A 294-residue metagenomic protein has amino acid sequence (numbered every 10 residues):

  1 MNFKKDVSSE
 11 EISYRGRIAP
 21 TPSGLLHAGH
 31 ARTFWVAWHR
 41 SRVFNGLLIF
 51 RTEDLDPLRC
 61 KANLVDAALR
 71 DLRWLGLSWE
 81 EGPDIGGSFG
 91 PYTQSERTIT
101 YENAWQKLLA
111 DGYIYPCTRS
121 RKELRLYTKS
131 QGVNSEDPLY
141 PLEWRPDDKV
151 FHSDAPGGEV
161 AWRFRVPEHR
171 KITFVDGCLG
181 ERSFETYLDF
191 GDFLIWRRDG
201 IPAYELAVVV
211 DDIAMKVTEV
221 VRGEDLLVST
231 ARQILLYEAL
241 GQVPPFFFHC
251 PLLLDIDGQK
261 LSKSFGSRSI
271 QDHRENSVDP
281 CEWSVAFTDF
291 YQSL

Functional and structural regions predicted by a protein language model:
M1-L25, L48, L75, S153-A155 (+2 more regions): Non-catalytic terminal extensions that flank enzyme cores
N2-G132, E224-D225, S229-Q242, S293: N-terminal Rossmann-like or analogous alpha/beta NTP/dinucleotide-binding catalytic cores that position adenine
F3, F34, F44, F50 (+9 more regions): Phenylalanine-focused residue identity feature
D71, A104, Y127, D147 (+3 more regions): Residues that form generic nucleotide/phosphate-binding pockets
P116, R121-S262, S269-R274: Active-site cores that bind ATP or allylic diphosphates and position pyrophosphate for catalysis
